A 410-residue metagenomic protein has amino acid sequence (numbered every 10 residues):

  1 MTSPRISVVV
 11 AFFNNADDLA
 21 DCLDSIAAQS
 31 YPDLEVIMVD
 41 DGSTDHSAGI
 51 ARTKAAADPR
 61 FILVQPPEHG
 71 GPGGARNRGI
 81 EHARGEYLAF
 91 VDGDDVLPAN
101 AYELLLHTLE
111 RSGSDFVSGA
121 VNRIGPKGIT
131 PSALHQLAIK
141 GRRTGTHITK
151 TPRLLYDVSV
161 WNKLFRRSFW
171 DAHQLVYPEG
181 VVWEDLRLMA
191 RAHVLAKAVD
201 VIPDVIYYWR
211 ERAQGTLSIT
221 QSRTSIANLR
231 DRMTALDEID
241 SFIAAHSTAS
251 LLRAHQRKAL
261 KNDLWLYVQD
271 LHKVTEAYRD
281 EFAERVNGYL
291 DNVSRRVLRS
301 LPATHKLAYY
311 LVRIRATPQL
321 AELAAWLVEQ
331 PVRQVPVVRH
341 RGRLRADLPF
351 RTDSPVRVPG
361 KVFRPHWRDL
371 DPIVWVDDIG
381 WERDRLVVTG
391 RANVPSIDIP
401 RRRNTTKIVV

Functional and structural regions predicted by a protein language model:
M1-T234, E238-S241, N393-S396: Nucleotide-sugar donor-binding/catalytic module of glycosyltransferases that assemble extracellular/cell-envelope
L154, L229, H255, A308-Y309 (+1 more regions): Generic hydrophobic, helix-prone segments enriched in Leu/Val/Ile
K197, D240, A244-S247, V268-H272: Hydrophobic/aromatic-lined pockets within catalytic cores
D231-H255, V293-V297: C-terminal, non-catalytic tails of nucleotide-sugar-dependent glycosyltransferases
M233-D240, L260, L264-W265, R279-L290: Hydrophobic core segments within long, regular secondary-structure runs in both alpha- and beta-rich folds
L251-V274: P-loop NTPase catalytic cores that bind/hydrolyze ATP
Q269-V410: Basic, ligand-binding patches in group-transfer machinery, especially extracytoplasmic/periplasmic segments
